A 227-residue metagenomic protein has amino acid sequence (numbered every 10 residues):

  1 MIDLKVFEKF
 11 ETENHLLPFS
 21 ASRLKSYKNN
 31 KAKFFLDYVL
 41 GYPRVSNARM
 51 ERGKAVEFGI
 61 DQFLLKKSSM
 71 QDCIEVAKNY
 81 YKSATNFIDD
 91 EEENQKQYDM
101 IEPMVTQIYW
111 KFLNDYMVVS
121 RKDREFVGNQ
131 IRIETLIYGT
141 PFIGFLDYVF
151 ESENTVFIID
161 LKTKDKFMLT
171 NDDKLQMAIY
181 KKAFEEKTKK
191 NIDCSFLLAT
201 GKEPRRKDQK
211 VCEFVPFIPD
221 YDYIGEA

Functional and structural regions predicted by a protein language model:
E13-L16, K31-R44, A84, T155-I158: Short amphipathic alpha-helical segments and their helix-coil junctions
A21-S69, Q130: Nuclease catalytic cores
A48, R52, Q97, I101 (+1 more regions): Hydrophobic (often cysteine-bearing) scaffold residues that line and stabilize catalytic clefts of nucleotide/cofactor
A55, L175-K182: Short amphipathic alpha-helical face segments that pack within enzyme cores and frequently flank/anchor catalytic
G59-I131: A non-catalytic, helix-rich entry segment at domain boundaries
D61-Q62, K182-E186: Short glycine/serine- and small hydrophobic-enriched flexible loop segments
V105-T106, W110, Y138, N171 (+1 more regions): Metal-dependent nuclease catalytic regions and adjoining charged, substrate-binding loops involved in nucleic-acid end
G128-M177, E186-K187: Non-catalytic protein-protein interaction segments used by genome-maintenance enzymes to assemble and couple activities
